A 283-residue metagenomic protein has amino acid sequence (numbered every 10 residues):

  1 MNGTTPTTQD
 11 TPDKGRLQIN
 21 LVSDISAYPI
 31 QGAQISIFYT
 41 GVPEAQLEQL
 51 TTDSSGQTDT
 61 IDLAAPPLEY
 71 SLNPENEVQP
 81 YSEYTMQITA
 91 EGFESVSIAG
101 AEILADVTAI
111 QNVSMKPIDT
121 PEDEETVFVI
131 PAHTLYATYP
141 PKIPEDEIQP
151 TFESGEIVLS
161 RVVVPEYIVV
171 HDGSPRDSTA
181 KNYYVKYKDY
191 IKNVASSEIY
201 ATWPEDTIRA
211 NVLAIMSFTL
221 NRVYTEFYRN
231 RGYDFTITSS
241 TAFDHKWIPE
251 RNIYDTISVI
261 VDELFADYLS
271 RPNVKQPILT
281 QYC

Functional and structural regions predicted by a protein language model:
M1-P12, G32-S36, T51, Q57-L63 (+1 more regions): Conserved, single-site charged/polar hotspot
P6-T8, P12-Q31, T40-V42: Structural motif
P29, L50-D53, V78: Hydrophobic beta-strand core residues of beta-sandwich domains
G41-E44, V78: Short loop/turn motifs at secondary-structure junctions and domain boundaries
P43-L72: Short, acidic Ser/Thr/Gly-rich low-complexity loop/linker segments typical of extracellular and cell-surface proteins
L68-A99: A short, solvent-exposed loop/turn motif at the edges and junctions of modular extracellular/periplasmic domains
